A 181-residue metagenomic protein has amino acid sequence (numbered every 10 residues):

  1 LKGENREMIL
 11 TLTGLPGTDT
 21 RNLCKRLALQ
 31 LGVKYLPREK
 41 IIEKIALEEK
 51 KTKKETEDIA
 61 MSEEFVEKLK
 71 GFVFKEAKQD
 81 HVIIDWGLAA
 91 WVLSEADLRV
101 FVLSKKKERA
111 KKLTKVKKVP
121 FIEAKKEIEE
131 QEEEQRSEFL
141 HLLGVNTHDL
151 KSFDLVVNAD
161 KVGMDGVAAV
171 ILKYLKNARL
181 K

Functional and structural regions predicted by a protein language model:
L1-E7: Short, Lys/Arg-enriched N-terminal segments with co-localized hydrophobic residues within the first ~10-30 amino acids
L10-L27: Glycine-rich phosphate-binding P-loop
L29-L36: Post-Walker A helix-loop "phosphate-sensing" segment adjacent to the P-loop in P-loop NTPases
L36-L93, K107, K118-P120, E133: ATP-dependent small-molecule kinase phosphotransfer cores that center on conserved nucleotide phosphate-binding segments
E63, F121-V170: Small-molecule kinase domains that catalyze NTP-dependent phosphoryl transfer to phosphate-bearing small molecules
V82, R99-F101, V156-V157: Short, well-ordered beta-strand core segments
A90-A96, H148-K151: Short loop/helix-cap segments at secondary-structure boundaries that form the rim of catalytic
E95-E129: Conserved phosphate-donor/acceptor-positioning beta-strand/loop module used by diverse small-molecule
